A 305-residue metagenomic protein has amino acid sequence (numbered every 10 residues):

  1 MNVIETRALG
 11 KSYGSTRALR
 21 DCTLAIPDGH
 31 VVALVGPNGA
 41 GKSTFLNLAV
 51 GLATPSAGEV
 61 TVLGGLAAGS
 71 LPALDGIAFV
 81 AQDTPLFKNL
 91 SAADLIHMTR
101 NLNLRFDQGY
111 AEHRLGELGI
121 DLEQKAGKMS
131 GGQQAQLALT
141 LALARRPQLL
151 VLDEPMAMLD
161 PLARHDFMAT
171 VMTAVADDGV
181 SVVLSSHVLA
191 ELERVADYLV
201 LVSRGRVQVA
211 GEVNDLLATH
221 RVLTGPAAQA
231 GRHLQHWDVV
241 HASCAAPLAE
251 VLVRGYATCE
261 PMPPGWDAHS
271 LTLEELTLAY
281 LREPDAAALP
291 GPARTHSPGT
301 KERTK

Functional and structural regions predicted by a protein language model:
I4, L19-D21: Conserved structural motif at the start of ABC-family nucleotide-binding domains
V35-P37: The feature captures the beta-strand-to-loop junction immediately N-terminal to the Walker
V50: Helix-to-loop junction immediately C-terminal to a conserved catalytic motif
A57-A73: Conserved ABC transporter NBD signature motif
A81-L137: ABC-family P-loop ATPase nucleotide-binding domains
L150-E154, L159: Catalytic Walker B motif of ABC-type/P-loop ATPase nucleotide-binding domains
F167-R254: ABC transporter nucleotide-binding domain
